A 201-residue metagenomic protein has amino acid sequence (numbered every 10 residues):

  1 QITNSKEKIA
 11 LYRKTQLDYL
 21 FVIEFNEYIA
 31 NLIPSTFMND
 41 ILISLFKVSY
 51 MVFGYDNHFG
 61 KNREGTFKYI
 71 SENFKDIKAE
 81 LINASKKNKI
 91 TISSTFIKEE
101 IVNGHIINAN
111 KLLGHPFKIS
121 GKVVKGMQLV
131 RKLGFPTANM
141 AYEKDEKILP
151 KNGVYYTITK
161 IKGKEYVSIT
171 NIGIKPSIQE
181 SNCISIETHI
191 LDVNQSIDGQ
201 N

Functional and structural regions predicted by a protein language model:
Q1-F46: Core alpha/beta nucleotide-donor-binding catalytic domains of modification enzymes
I2-L20, F117-K147: Short N-terminal signal/transit or membrane-insertion segments and the immediately adjacent low-complexity/disordered
S5, A30-N31, G60-R63, I90 (+3 more regions): Alpha-helix N-cap/helix-start motif
E24, Y55, I172-I174: Short secondary-structure boundary segments
N26, S85-K87, N194: Short, solvent-exposed coil/turn elements at secondary-structure transition points
N31-P136: Classical nucleotidyltransferase
G126-N201: Phosphate/ribose-recognition catalytic cores of enzymes acting on nucleotide-derived substrates
